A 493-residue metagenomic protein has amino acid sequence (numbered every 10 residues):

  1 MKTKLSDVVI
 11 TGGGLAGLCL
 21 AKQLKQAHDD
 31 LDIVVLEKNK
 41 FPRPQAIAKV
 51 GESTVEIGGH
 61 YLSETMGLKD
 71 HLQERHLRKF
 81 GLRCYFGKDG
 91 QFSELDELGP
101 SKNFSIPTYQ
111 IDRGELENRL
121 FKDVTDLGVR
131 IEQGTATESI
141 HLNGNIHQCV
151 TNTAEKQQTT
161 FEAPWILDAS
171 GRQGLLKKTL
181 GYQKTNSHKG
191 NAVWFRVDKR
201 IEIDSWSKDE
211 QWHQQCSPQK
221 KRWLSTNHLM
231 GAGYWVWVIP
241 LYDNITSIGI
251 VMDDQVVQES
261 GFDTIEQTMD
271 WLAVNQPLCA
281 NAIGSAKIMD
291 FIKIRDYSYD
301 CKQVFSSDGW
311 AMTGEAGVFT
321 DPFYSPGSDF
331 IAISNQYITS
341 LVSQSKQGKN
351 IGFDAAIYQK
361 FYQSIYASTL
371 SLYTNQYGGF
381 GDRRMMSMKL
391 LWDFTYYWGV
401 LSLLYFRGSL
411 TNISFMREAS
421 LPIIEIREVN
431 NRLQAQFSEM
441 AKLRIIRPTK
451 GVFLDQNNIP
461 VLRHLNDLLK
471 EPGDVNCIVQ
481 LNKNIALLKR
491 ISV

Functional and structural regions predicted by a protein language model:
K2-A16, V34: Beta1/beta-strand and adjacent pyrophosphate-binding region of the FAD-binding site in flavoprotein oxidoreductases
T11, D168, M312: Redox-cofactor binding/interface segments in oxidoreductases and associated redox assembly factors
K25-V50: Glycine-rich FAD pyrophosphate-binding loop
R43-D89: N-terminal FAD cofactor-binding segment of flavoenzymes
S101-K122, V257-D263: Short beta-strand to alpha-helix junction loop
D123-L278, N335: Predominantly flavin-linked oxidoreductase catalytic cores and closely associated redox partners
A232-Y234, P240-Y242, V256-F380: FAD/FMN-dependent oxidoreductases across multiple families
L341-V493: C-terminal helical "tail/cap" subdomain of flavin- and related membrane-associated enzymes
